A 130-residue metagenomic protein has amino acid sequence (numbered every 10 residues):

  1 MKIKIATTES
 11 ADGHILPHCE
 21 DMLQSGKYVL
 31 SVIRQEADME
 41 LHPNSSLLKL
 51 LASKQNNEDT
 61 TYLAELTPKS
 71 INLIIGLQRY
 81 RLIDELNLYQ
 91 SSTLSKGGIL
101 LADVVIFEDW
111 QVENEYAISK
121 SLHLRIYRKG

Functional and structural regions predicted by a protein language model:
M1-G130: Enzymes that bind and transform nitrogen-containing heteroaromatic metabolites
